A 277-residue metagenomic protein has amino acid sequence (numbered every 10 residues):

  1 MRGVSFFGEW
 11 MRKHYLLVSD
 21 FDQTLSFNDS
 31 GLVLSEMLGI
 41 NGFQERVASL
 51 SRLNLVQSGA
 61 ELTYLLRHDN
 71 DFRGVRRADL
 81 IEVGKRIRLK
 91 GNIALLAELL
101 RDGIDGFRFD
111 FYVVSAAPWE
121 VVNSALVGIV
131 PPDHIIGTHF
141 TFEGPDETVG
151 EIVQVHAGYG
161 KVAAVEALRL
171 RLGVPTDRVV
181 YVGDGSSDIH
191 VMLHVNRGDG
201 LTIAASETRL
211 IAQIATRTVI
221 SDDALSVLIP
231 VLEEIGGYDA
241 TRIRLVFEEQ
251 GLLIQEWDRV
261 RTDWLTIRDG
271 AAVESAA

Functional and structural regions predicted by a protein language model:
M1-H139, D222: Alpha-helical substrate-recognition element adjacent to the catalytic core
G84-A277: C-terminal cap/substrate-recognition subdomain and adjoining C-terminal extension of metal-dependent phosphatase-like
